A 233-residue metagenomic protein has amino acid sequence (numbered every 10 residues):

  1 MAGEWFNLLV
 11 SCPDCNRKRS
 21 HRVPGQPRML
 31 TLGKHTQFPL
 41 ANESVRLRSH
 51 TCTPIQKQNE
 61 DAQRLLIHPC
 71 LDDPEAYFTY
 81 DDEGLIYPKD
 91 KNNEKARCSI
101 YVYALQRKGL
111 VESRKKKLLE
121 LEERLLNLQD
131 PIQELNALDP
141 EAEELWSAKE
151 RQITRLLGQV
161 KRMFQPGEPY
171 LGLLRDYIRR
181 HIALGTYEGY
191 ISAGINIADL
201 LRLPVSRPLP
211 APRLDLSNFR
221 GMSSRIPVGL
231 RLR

Functional and structural regions predicted by a protein language model:
M1-E94: Glycine- and acidic-residue-rich phosphate-binding/metal-coordinating active-site segment common to enzymes that handle
Y87-R233: C-terminal, charged low-complexity interaction regions
